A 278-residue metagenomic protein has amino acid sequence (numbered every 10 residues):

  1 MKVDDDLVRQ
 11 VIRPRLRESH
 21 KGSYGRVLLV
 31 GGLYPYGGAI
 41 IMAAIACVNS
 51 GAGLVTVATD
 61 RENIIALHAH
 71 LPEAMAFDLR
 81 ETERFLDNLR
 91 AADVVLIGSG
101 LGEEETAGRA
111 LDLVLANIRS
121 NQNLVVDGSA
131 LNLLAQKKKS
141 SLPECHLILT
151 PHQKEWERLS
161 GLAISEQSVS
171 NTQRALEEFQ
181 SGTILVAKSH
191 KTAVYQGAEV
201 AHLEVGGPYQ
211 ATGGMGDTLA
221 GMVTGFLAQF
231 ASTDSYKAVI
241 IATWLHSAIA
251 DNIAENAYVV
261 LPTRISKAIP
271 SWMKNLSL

Functional and structural regions predicted by a protein language model:
M1-N123, N132-H146, Q153, E157-L278: Small-residue (G/A/S/T)-rich helix-start motifs and N-terminal tracts that mark the onset
